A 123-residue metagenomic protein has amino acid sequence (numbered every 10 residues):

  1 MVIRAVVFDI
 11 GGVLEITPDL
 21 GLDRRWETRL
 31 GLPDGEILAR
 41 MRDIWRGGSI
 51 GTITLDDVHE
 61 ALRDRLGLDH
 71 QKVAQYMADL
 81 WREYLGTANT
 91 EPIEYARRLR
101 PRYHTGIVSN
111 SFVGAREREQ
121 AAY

Functional and structural regions predicted by a protein language model:
V2-T90, P101, F112-E117: N-terminal helical cap/lid subdomain that shapes the substrate entry/recognition surface in HAD-like hydrolases
P92-R97: Short amphipathic alpha-helical segments and helix-helix/interface helices
S109: Short beta-strand/turn micro-motifs composed of small residues that flank or help shape donor/cofactor-binding pockets
E119-Y123: Short, intrinsically disordered, charge-balanced linker/junction segments flanking boundaries in proteins
